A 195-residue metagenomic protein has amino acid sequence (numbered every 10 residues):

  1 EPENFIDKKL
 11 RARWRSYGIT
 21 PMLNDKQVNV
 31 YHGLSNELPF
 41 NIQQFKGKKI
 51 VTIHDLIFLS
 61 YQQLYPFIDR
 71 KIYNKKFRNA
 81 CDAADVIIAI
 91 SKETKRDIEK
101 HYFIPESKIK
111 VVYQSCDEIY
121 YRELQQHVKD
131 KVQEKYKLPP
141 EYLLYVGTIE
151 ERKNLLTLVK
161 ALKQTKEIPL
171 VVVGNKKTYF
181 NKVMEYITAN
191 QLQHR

Functional and structural regions predicted by a protein language model:
E1-R195: Carbohydrate transferase catalytic cores enriched for Leloir-type hexosyltransferases
